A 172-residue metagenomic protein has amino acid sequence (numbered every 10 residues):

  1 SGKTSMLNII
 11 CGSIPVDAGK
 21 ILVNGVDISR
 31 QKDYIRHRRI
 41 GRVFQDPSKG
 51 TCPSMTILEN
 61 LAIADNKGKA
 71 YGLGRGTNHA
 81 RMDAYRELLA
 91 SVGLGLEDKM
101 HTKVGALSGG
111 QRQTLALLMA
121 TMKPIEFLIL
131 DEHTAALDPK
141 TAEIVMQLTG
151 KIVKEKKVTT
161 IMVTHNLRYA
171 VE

Functional and structural regions predicted by a protein language model:
C11: Helix-to-loop junction immediately C-terminal to a conserved catalytic motif
G19-V26: Conserved ABC transporter NBD signature motif
D27-G41, Y71-G74, N78: ABC ATPase NBD coupling module
T121-E126: A short, proline-enriched helix->beta-strand linker immediately N-terminal to the Walker B motif in ABC-type P-loop
L128-D131: Catalytic Walker B motif of ABC-type/P-loop ATPase nucleotide-binding domains
P139-T141: Helix N-cap at the start of a conserved alpha-helix in ABC-type nucleotide-binding domains
E143-E155: Helical segment within the ABC ATPase nucleotide-binding domain
T164-H165: H-loop/switch region of ABC-family ATPase nucleotide-binding domains
